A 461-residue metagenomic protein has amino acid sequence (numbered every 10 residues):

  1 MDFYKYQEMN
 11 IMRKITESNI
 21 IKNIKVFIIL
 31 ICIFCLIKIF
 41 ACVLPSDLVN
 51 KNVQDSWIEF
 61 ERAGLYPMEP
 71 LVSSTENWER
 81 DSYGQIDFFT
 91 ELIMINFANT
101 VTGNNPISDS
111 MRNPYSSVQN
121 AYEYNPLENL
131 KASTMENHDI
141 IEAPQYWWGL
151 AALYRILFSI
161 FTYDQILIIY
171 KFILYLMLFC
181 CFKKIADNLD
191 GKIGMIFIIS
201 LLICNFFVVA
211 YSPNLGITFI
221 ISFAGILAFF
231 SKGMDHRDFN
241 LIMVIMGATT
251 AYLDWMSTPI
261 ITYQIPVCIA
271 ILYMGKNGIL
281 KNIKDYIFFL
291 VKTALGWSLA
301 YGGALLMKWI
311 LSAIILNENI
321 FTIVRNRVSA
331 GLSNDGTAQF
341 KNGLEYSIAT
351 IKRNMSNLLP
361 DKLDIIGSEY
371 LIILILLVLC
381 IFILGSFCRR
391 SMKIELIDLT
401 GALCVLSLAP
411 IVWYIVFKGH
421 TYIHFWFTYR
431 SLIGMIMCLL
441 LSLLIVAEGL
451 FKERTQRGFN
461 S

Functional and structural regions predicted by a protein language model:
I11-I21, F230-F239, L272-F288, F387-I394 (+1 more regions): Membrane-interface junctions at the ends of membrane-embedded or membrane-associated helices
Q145, G149-K171: Juxtamembrane segments of multi-pass membrane glycosylation machinery that transfer sugars from lipid-linked donors
A152, I198-I220, M246-Y252: Aromatic- and kink-enriched transmembrane "portal" helix at the membrane-lumen/periplasm boundary that abuts
K171-I193: Transmembrane-helix motifs of polytopic, lipid-linked glycan transferases
L241-V267, F288-G302: Membrane-interface alpha helices of multi-pass inner-membrane proteins
I287-V378: Membrane-lumen/periplasm interface segments of specific transmembrane helices in polyprenyl phosphate-linked
F382-L408: Membrane-interface helix-loop-helix junctions at transmembrane boundaries of multi-pass membrane enzymes, predominantly
I423-V446: Hydrophobic/aromatic-rich transmembrane helices and adjacent perimembrane loops
